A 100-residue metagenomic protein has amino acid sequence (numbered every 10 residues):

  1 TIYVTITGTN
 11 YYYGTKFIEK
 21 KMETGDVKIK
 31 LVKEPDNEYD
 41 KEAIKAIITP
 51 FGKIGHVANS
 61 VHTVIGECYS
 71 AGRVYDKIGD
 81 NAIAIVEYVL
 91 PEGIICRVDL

Functional and structural regions predicted by a protein language model:
T1-L100: Conserved active-site motif detector
